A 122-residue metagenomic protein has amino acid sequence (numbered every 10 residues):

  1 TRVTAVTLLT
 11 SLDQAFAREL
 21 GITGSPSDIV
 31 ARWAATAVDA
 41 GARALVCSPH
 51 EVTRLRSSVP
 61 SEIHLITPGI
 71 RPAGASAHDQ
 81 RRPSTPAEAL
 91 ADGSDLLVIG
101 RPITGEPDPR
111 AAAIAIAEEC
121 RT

Functional and structural regions predicted by a protein language model:
T1-A44, S48-T53, S58-I66, R71-A75: Conserved anion-binding
S27-A31, D79-A87, I114: Charged helix-capping and loop-helix junction motifs
A34, V52-T53, P86, A113-A117: Generic structural signal for well-ordered alpha-helices, preferentially at hydrophobic/aromatic core positions
A37, L55, A89, G100 (+1 more regions): Conserved, mostly hydrophobic/aromatic
A40, D92-G93: Structural motif
T67-P68, P86, I99-G100, E106: Thr-Gly-centered strand-to-loop micro-motif
R71-Q80, P102-I103: Short, glycine/charged-rich beta-strand-loop motifs at protein surfaces that mediate ligand recognition and catalysis
L90, P102-T122: C-terminal helical cap(s) of enzyme catalytic domains, especially alpha/beta-barrels
